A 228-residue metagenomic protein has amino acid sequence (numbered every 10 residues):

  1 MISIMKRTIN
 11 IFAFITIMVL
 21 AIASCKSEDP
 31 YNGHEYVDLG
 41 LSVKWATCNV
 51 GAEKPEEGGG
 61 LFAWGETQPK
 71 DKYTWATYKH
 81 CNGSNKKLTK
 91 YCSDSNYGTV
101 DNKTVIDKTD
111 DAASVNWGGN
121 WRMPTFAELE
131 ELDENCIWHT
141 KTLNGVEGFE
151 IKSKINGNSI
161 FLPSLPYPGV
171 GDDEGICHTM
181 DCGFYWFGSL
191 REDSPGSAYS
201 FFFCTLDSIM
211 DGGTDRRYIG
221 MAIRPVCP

Functional and structural regions predicted by a protein language model:
M1, K26-E28: Short intrinsically disordered terminal tails
M1-I2, P225: Short hotspots in intrinsically disordered terminal tails
I2-A13: Bacterial N-terminal signal peptides that target proteins for export
K6-R7, K26, R224: Basic side chains
A21-S24: C-terminal motif of bacterial Sec signal peptides marking the signal peptidase cleavage site
D29-P228: Conserved positions within compact, well-structured domain cores
